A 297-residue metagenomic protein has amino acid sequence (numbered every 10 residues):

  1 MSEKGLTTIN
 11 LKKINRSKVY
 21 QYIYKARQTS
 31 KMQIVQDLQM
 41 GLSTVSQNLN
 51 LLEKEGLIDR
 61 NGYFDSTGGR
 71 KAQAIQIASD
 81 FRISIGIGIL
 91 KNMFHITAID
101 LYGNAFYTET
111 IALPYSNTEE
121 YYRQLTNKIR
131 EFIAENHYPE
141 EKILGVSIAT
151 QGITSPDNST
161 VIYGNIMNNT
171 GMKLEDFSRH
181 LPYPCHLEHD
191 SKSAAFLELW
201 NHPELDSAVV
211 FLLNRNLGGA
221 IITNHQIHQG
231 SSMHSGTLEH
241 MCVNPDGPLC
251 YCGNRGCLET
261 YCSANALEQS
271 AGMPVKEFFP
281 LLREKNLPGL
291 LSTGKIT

Functional and structural regions predicted by a protein language model:
M1-G69, A74-P139, L181, N201-H202 (+2 more regions): ATP-binding/phosphotransfer module of carbohydrate and carboxylate kinases, centering on a glycine-rich
S84-G88, I143-S147, A208-L212, G218-A220: Short glycine-aspartate micro-motif
N92-F94, I153-S155, G218: Short, acidic Gly/Pro/Ser/Thr-rich loop/turn segments
D100, P156, I222: Short, acidic, Ser/Thr-enriched surface-loop or helix-capping motifs
A105, E109-S207: Glycine-rich phosphate-binding loop and adjoining helix at the ATP-binding site of ATP-dependent phosphoryl-transfer
T108-T110, E175, Y183-E284, P288-G289: Glycine/GP-enriched mid-protein hinge/lid loop-to-helix segment characteristic of carbohydrate kinases
